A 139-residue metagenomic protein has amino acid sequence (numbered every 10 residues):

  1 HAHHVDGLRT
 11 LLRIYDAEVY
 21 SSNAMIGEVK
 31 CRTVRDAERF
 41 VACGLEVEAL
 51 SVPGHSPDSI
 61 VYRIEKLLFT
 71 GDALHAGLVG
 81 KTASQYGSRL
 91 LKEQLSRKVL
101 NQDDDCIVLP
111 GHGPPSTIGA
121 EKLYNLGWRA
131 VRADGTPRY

Functional and structural regions predicted by a protein language model:
H1-Y20: Active-site metal-binding motif and surrounding structural segment of the metallo-beta-lactamase
D6-G7, R35, Q94: Short Gly/charged-rich anion-binding patches and loops
Y15-A17, M25, V29, E46-S51 (+1 more regions): Metallo-beta-lactamase
S21-N23, R35: Short loop/edge segments at beta-strand edges and connector loops that shape dinucleotide/nucleotide cofactor-binding
V29-A37: Active-site regions of enzymes building and remodeling cell-envelope glycoconjugates
D36-G44: Short acidic-hydrophobic surface loop/beta-edge motif
